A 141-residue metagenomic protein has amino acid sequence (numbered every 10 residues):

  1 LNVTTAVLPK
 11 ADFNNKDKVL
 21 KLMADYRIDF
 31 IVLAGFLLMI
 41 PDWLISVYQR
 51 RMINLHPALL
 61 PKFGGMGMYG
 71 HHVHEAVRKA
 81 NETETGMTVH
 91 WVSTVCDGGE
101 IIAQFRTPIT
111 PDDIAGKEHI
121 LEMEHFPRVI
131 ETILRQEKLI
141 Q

Functional and structural regions predicted by a protein language model:
L1-Q141: One-carbon transfer enzymes
